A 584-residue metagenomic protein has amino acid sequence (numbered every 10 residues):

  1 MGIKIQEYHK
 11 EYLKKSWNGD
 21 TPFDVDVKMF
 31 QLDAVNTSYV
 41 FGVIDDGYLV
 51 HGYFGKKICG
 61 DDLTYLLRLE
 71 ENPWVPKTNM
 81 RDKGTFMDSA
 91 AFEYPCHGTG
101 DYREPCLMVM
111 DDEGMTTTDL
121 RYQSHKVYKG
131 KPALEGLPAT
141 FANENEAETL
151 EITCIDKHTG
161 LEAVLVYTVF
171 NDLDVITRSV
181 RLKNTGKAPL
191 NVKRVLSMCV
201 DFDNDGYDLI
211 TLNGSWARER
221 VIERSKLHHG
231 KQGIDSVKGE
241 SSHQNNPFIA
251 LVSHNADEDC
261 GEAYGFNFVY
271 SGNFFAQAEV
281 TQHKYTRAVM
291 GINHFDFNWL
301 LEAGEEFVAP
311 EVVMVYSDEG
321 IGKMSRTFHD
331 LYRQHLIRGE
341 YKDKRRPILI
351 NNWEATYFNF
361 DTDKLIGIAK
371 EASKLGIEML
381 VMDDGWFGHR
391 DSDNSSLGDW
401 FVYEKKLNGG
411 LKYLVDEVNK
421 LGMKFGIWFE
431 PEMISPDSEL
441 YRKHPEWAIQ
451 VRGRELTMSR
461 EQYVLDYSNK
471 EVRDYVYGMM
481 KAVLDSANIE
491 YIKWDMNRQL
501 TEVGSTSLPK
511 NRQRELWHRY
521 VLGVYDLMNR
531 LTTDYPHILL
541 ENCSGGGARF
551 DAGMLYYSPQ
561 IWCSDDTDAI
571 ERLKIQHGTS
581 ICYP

Functional and structural regions predicted by a protein language model:
I5-L13, F23-Y39, L49-E279, F295-F297: Polysaccharide-binding surfaces and accessory modules of carbohydrate-active proteins
N36, V180, G304, I350 (+5 more regions): Conserved, mostly hydrophobic/aromatic
R345-P347, E354-F358, F401-E404, K424 (+2 more regions): Active-site-adjacent "subsite" loops/lids of carbohydrate-active enzymes
R346-N352, E378, M382, F425-F429 (+2 more regions): Hydrophobic faces of well-ordered beta-strands that scaffold small-molecule active sites in alpha/beta enzyme cores
K364-F387: Catalytic domains of carbohydrate-active enzymes, especially glycoside hydrolases
E371, L375-I377, L465-D495, G523 (+1 more regions): An active-site-proximal structural segment forming one wall of the substrate-binding cleft that immediately precedes
G388-Y441, N529-T533, H537: Acidic/aromatic-lined carbohydrate-recognition and catalytic surfaces of CAZymes acting on diverse glycans
S435-D474, H518-P584: Glycan-recognition surfaces
